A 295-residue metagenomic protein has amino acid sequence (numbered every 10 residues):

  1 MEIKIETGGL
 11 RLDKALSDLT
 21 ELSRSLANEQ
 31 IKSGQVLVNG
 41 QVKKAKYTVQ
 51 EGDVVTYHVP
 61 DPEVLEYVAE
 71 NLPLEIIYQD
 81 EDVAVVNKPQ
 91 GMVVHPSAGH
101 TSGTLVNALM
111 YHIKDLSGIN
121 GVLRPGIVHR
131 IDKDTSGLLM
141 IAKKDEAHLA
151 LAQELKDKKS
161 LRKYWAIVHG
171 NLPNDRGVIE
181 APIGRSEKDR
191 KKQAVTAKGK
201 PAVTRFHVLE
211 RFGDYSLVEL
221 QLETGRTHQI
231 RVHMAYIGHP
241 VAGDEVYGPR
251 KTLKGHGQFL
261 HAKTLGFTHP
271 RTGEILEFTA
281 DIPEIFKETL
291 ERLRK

Functional and structural regions predicted by a protein language model:
M1-K295: RNA pseudouridine synthases
